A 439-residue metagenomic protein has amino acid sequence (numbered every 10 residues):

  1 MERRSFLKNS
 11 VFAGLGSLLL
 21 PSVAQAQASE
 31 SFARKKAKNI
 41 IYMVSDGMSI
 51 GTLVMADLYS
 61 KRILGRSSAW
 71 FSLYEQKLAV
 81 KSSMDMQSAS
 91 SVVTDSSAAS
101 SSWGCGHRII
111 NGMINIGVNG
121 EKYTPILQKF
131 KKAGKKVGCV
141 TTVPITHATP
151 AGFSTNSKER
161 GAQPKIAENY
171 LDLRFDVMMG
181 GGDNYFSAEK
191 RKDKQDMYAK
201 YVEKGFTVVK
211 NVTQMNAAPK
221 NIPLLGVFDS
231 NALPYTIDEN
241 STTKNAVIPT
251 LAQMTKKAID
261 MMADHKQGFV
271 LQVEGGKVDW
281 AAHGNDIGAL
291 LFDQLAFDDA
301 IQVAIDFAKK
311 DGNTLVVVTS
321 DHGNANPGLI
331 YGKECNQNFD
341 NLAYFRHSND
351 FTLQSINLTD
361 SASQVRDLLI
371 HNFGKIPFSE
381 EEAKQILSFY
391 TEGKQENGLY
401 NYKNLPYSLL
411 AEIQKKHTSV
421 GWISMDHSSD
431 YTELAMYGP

Functional and structural regions predicted by a protein language model:
M1-G14: N-terminal secretory signal peptides and thylakoid transit peptides that target proteins across membranes
S10, S22-V23, Y42-S45, C139-V143 (+2 more regions): Glycine-rich, histidine-containing beta strand-loop boundary motifs that form or position
F12, I50, C105-I109: Short helix-loop boundary/capping segments at the starts of domains
G16-L20: Hydrophobic membrane-targeting signal helices
P21-Y42, G47-I50: C-terminal segment of N-terminal export signals and the immediately downstream linker at the start of the mature
A37-N39, M48-L53, L58-S101, H147-A151 (+1 more regions): A post-motif C-terminal structural segment
S91, D95-V118: A glycine- and small-residue-enriched flexible loop/hinge segment at structural boundaries
R108-E168: Extracytoplasmic mature domains of secreted/periplasmic and thylakoid-lumen proteins
